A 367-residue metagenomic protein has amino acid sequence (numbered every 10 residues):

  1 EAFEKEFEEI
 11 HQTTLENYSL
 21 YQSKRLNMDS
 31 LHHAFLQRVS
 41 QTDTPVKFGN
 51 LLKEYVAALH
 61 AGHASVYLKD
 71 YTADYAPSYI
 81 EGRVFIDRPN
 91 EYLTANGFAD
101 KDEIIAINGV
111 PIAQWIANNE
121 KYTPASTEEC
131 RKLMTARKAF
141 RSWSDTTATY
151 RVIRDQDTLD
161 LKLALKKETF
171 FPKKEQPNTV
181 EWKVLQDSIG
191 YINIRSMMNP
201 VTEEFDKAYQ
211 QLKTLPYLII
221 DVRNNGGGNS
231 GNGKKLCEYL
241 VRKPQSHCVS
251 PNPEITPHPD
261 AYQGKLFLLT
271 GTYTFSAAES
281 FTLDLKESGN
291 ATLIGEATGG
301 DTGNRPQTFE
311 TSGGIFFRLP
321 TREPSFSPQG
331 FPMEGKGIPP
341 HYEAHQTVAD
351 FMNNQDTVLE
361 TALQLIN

Functional and structural regions predicted by a protein language model:
E1-Y217, N224-G226, S246, T361 (+1 more regions): Flexible, low-complexity junctional segments that flank or bridge functional domains
P89, I107, N193-M197, D221-N225 (+3 more regions): Active-site-proximal beta-strand/loop segments in catalytic clefts of secreted hydrolases
K167-T179, P328-F331, A344-H345, A349-N353: Short, surface-exposed linear segments at secondary-structure transitions and domain or protein termini
I189-G190, T214-I219, A261-F267, S288-N290: Short, surface-exposed connector motifs at secondary-structure boundaries
V201, G226-S276, G303-T311, T321-S327 (+1 more regions): Gly/Ser/Thr-rich loop/hinge elements
K207-Q211, K235-C237, T282-S288, F309-E310: Short, solvent-exposed amphipathic alpha-helical segments in soluble enzyme and RNA/protein-processing domains
K265-E287, T292-G299: Extended C-terminal subregions enriched in glycine
P340-N367: Low-complexity, Gly/Ser/Thr/Pro-rich intrinsically disordered linker/tail segments
